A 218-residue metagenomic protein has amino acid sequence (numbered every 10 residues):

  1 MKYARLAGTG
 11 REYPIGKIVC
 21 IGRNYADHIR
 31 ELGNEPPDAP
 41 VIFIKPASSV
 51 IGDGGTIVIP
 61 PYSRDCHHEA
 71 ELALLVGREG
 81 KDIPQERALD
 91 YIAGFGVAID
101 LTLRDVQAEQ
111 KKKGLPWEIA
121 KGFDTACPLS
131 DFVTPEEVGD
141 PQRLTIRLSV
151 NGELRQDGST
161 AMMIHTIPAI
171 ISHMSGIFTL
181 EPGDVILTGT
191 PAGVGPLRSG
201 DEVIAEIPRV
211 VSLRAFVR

Functional and structural regions predicted by a protein language model:
M1-A93, D105: Extended, compositionally biased flexible segments
M1-Y13, N24, H28, N34-P36 (+2 more regions): Catalytic-pocket segment enriched in acidic/His residues
